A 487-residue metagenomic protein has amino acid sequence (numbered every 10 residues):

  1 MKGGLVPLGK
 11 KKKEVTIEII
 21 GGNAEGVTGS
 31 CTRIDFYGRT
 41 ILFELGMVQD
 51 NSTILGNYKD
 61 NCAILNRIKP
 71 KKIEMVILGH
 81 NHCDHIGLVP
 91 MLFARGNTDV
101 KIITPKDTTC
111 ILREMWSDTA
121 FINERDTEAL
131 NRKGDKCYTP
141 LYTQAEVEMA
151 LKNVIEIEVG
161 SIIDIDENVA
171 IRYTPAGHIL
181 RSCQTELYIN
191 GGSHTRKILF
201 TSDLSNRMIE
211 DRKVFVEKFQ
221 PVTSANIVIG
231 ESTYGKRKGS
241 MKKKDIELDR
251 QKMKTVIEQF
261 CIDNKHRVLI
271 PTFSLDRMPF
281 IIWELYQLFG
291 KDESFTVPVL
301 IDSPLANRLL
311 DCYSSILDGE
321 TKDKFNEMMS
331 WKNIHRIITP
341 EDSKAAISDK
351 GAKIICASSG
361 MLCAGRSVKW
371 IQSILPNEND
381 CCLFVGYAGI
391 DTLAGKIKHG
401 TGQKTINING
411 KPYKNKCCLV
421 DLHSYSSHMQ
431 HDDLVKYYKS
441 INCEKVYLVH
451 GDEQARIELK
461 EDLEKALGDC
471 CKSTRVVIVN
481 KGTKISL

Functional and structural regions predicted by a protein language model:
G9-I77, H82, I86, M91-F280 (+2 more regions): His/Asp/Glu-rich metal-coordinating catalytic cores of metallo-dependent phosphodiesterases/hydrolases acting on
I34-Y37, Y188-N190, F215-F219, E284-K291 (+4 more regions): Short, solvent-exposed amphipathic alpha-helical segments in soluble enzyme and RNA/protein-processing domains
K152-V159, H335-P340, I478: Short acidic-hydrophobic, aromatic-tinged amphipathic segments that line or gate anion-handling sites
N206, V216-K236, E320-F325, V385 (+1 more regions): Metal-dependent catalytic core segments for phosphate chemistry
K252-L393, N407, V449: Hard-cation-handling environments
G365-I371, S426-I441: A short, acidic, amphipathic alpha-helical segment used as a generic capping/interface helix at domain edges
I406-K436: Generic long, charged, amphipathic alpha-helical segments
A455-G482: Short acidic, glycine/proline-enriched helix-loop-strand junctions
